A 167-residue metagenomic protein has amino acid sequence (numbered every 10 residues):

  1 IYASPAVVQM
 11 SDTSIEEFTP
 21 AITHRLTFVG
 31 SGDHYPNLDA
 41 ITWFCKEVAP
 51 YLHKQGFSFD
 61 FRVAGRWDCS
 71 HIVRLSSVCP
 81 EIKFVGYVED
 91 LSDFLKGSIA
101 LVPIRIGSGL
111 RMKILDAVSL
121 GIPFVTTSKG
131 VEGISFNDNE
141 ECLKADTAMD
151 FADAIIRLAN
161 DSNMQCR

Functional and structural regions predicted by a protein language model:
Y2-L95: Conserved catalytic-core segment of nucleotide-activated headgroup transferases in glycan assembly
G32, I106-G107, V131: Short glycine-rich anion-binding loops that position phosphate/pyrophosphate groups of nucleotides and phosphorylated
D33-P36, G109, L143: Glycosyltransferase donor-binding loop in the core domain
R62, V125, L143: Conserved beta-strand positions in the Rossmann-like core of class I SAM-dependent methyltransferases
E81, L95-G109, L120-P123: Acidic donor-binding loop of glycosyltransferase active sites
K113-D116, P123-T127: Short hydrophobic beta-strand element within catalytic cores of glycosyltransferases and related nucleotide-activated
S128-K144: Short acidic/histidine- and often glycine-rich active-site loop of Leloir-type glycosyltransferases that engages
C142-M149, I156-N163: Conserved acidic donor-binding segment of nucleotide-sugar-dependent glycosyltransferases
